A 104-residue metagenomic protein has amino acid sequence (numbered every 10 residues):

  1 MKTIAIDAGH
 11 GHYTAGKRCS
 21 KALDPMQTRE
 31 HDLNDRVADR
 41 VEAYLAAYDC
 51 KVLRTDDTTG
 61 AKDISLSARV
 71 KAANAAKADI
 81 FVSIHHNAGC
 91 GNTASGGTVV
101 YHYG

Functional and structural regions predicted by a protein language model:
M1-V70, A76, G96: Active-site histidine-acidic residue metal-binding/catalytic motifs, centered on HxH/HExxH-like signatures
H10-H12, H86-G89: Short glycine-rich anion-binding loops that position phosphate/pyrophosphate groups of nucleotides and phosphorylated
D56, H85, G104: Residues at the C-termini of beta-strands that transition into short coil/loop
A72, C90-N92: Short, conserved, surface-exposed binding loops centered on an aromatic residue
D79: Conserved acidic residues
A94-G104: A short, gly/pro- and small-residue-rich
